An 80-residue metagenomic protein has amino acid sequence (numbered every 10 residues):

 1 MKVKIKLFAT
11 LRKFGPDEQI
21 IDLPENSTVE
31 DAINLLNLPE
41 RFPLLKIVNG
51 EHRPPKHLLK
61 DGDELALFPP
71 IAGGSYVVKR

Functional and structural regions predicted by a protein language model:
M1-R80: Ubiquitin-like/PB1-type beta-grasp interaction modules and other compact soluble beta-rich domains
